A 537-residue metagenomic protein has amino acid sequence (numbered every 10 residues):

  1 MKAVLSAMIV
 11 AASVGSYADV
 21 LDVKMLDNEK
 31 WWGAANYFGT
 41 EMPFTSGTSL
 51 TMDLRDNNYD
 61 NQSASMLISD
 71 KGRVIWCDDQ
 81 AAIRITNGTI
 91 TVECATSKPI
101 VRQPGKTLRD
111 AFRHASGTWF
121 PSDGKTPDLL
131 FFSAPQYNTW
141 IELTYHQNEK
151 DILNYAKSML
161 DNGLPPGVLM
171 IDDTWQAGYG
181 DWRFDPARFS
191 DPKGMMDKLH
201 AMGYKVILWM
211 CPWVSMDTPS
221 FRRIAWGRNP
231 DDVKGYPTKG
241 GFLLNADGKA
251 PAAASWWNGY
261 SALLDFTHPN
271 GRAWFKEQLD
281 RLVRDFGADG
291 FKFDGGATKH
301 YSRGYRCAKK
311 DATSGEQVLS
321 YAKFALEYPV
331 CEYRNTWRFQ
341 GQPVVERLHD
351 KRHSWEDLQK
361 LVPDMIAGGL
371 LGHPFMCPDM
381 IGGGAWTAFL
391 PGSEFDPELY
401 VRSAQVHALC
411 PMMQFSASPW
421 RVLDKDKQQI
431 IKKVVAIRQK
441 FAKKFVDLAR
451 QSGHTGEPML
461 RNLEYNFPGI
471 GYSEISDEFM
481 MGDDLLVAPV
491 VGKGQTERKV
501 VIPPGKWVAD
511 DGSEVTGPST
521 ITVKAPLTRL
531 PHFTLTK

Functional and structural regions predicted by a protein language model:
M1-A7: Sec-dependent signal peptide recognition, specifically the positively charged N-region followed immediately by
A7-S16: Hydrophobic h-region of N-terminal signal peptides that target proteins for export in Gram-negative bacteria
Y17-A134, E149-D161, N466, T522-T536: Catalytic and substrate-binding clefts that recognize carbohydrates or anionic sugar/phosphate headgroups
F44, P165-I431, E464-F467, G482: Aromatic- and carboxylate-enriched substrate-binding clefts and catalytic-loop regions of carbohydrate-active enzymes
D53-R55, Q62-A64, G124-T126, K157-M159 (+8 more regions): Generic recognition of flexible, low-complexity loop/linker segments
D128-E142, A250-L263: N-terminal small/glycine-rich loop or linker at the start of catalytic domains across soluble metabolic enzymes
H146-K150, N154, L169-D172: Active-site pocket-lining segments that scaffold enzyme catalytic pockets across diverse folds
S158, N162-G163, D185, K198-K205 (+3 more regions): Carbohydrate-binding surfaces of carbohydrate-active enzymes
